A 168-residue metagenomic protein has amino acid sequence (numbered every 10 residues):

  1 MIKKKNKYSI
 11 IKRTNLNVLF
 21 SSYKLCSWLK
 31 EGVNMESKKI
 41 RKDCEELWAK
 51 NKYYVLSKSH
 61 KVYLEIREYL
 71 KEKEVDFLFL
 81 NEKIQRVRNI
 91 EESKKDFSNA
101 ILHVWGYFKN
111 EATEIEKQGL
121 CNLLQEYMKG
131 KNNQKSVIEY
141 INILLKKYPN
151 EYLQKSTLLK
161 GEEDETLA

Functional and structural regions predicted by a protein language model:
K4-N6, F20-S22, C26-A168: Acidic, Ser/Pro/Thr-rich low-complexity regulatory regions and the short amphipathic helical interaction modules they
S9-F20: Positively charged N-terminal leader segments that act as targeting/secretion signals
